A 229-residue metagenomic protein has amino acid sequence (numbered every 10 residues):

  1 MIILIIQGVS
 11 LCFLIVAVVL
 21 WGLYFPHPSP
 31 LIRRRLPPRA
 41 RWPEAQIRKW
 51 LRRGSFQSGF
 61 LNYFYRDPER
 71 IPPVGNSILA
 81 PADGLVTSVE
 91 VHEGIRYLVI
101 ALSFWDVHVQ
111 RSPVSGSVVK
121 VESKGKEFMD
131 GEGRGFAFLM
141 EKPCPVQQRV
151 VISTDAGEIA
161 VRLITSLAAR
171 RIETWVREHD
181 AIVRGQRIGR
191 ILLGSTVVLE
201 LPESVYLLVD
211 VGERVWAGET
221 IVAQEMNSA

Functional and structural regions predicted by a protein language model:
M1-A229: Contiguous, well-folded functional domains in the mature portion of proteins
